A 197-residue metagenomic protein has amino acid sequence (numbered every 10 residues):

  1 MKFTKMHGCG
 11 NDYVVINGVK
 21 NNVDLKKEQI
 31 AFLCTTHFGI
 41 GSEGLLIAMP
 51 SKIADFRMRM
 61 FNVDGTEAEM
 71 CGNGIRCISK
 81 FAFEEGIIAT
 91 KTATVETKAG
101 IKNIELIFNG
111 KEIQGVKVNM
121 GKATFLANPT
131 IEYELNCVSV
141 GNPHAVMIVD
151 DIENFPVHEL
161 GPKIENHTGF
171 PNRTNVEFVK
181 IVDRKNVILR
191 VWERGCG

Functional and structural regions predicted by a protein language model:
M1-E112, V146-G197: A glycine-rich beta-to-alpha transition motif near the start of alpha/beta enzyme domains, typified by
K111-M120: Short, solvent-exposed secondary-structure boundary/capping segments
N119-L135, E159: Active-site glycine-rich loop that binds ribose-phosphate moieties when present
